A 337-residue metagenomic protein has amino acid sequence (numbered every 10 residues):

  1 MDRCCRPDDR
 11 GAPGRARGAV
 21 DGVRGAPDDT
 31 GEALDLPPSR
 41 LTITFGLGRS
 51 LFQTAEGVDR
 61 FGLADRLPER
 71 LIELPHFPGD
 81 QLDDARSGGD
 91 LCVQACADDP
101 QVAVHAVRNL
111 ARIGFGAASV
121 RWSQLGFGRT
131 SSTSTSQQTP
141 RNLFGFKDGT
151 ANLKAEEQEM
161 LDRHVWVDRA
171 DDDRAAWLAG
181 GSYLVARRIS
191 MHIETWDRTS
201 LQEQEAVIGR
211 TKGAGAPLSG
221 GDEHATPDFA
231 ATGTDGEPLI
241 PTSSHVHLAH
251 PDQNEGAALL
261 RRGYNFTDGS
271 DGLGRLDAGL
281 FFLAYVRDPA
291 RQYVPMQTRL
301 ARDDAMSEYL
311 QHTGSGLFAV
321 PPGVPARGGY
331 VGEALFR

Functional and structural regions predicted by a protein language model:
D2-R337: Long, histidine/aromatic-enriched segments associated with O2/redox biology
